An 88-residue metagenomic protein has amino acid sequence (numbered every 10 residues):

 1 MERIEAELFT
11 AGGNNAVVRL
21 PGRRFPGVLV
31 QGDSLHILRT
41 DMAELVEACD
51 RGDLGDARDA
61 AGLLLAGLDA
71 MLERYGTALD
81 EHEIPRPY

Functional and structural regions predicted by a protein language model:
M1-V17: Short, charged/polar N-terminal "headpieces" of proteins
G12-E47: A short, structured beta-strand/loop element
L45-Y88: Short, charged, surface-exposed hinge/linker loops at domain edges that act as mobile lids or interdomain connectors
